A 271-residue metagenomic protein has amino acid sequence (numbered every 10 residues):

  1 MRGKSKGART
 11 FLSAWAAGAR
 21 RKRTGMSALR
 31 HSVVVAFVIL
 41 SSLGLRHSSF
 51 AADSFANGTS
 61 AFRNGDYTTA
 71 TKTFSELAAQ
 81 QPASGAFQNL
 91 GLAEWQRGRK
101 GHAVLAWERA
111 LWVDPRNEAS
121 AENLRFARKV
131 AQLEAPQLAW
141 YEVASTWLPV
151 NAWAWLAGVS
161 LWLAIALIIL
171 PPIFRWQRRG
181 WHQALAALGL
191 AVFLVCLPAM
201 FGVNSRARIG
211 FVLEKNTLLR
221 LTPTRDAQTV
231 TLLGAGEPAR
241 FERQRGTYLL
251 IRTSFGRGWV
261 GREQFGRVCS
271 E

Functional and structural regions predicted by a protein language model:
M1-A51: Intrinsic disorder/low-complexity segments
K100, Q183, A187, V192-T217 (+3 more regions): Boundary regions of SH3-family modules and the immediately adjacent low-complexity/disordered segments in eukaryotic
L133-R175: Membrane-embedded alpha-helical segments of integral membrane proteins
T231-E263: SH3/SH3-like beta-barrel superfamily modules
